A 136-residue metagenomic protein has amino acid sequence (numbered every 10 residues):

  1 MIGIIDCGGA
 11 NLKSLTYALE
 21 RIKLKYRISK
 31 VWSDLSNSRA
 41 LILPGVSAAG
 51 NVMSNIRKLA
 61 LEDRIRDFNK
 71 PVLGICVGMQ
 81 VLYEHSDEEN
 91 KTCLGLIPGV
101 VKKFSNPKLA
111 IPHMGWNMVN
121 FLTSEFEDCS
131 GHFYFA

Functional and structural regions predicted by a protein language model:
M1, Y26-N37: Short acidic low-complexity segments
I2-L24: N-terminal beta1-alpha1 ligand-phosphate binding loop
R21-S29, S54-I56, W116-L122: Short gly/ser/thr-rich secondary-structure transition/capping motifs
A40, P71-L73, H132: Structural signature of beta-strand start/N-cap positions in the alpha/beta core of ABC transporter nucleotide-binding
I42-P44: Structural motif
S47-H113: Cysteine-nucleophile active-site neighborhood
D67, V101-A136: Amide-donor transfer/coupling interface in amidating biosynthetic enzymes
